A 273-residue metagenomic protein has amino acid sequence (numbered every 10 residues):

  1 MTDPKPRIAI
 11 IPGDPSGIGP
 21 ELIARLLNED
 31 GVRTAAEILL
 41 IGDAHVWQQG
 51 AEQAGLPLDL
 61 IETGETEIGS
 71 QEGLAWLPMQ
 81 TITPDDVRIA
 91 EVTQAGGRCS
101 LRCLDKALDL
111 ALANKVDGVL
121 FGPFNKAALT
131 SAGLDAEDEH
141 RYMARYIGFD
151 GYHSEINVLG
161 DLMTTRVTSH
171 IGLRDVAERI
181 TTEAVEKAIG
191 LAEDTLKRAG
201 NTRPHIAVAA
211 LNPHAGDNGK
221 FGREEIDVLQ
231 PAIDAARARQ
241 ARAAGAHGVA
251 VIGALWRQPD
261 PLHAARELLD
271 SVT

Functional and structural regions predicted by a protein language model:
M1-E139, E183-A236, A243: Contiguous, glycine/small-aliphatic-enriched amphipathic segments in soluble metabolic enzymes
T34-H45, E137-M163: A phosphate-binding glycine/aspartate-rich beta-alpha loop in the early core of alpha/beta enzymes
R141-R145, F149-G151, I171-K197: Active-site glycine-rich loop that binds ribose-phosphate moieties when present
E155-A177: A glycine/threonine-rich phosphate-anchoring loop and its flanking beta-alpha core in nucleotide/phosphate-binding
I189, E193, A238-R239, L262-L269: Generic structural signal for well-ordered alpha-helices, preferentially at hydrophobic/aromatic core positions
V228-D234, R266-T273: Alpha-helix-loop-beta-strand connector modules within alpha/beta enzyme cores
D234-A238, A254-L255: Glycine-rich beta-to-alpha transition loops that act as phosphate-gripper elements at the mouths of alpha/beta enzyme
A244-A265: Glycine-rich phosphate-binding active-site loops on the catalytic face of alpha/beta enzymes
